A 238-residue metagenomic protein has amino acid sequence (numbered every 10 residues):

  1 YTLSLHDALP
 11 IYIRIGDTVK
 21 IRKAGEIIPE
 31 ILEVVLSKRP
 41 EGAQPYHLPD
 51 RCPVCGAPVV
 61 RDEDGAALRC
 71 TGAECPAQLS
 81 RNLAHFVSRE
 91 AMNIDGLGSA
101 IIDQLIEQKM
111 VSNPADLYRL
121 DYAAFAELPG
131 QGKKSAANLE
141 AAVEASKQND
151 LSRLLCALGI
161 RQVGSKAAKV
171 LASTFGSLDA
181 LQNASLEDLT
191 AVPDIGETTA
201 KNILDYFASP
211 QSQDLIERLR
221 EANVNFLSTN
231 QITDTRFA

Functional and structural regions predicted by a protein language model:
T2-L9: Short, small-residue-biased leader/transition segments that mark boundaries at the very start of proteins
P10-Y12, D234: Short, surface-exposed secondary-structure edge patches
Y12-I13, V111: Short, well-ordered loop/turn sites that connect or cap secondary structure elements
E26-I94: Cys/His-rich short segments
L79, F86, L128-A238: DNA strand-break repair and replication-stress modules
D95-A100, Q108-E127, E187-A191: Compact, charge-rich alpha-helical regulatory domains located at protein termini
